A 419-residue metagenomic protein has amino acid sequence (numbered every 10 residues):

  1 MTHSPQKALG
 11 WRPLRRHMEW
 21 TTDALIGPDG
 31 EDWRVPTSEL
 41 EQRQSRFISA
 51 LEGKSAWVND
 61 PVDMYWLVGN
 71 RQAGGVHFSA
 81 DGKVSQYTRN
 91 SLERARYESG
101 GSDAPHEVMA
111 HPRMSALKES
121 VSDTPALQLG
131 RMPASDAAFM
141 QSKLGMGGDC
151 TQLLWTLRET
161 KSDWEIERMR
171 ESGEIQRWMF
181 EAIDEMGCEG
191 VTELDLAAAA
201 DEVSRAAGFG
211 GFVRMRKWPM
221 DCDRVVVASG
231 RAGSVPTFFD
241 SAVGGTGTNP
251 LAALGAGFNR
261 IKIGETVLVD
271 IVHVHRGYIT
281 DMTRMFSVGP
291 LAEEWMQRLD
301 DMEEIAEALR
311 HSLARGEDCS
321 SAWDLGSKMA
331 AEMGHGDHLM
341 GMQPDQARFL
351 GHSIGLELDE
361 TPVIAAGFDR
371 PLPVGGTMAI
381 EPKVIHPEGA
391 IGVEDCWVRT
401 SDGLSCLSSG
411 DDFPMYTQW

Functional and structural regions predicted by a protein language model:
M1-W419: Active-site neighborhoods and metal-handling regions in enzymes and metal-associated proteins
